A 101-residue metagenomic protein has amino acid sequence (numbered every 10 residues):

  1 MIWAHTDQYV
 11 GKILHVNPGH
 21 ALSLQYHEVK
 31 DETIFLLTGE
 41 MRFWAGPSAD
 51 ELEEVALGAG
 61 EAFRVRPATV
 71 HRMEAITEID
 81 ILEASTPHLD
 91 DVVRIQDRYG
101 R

Functional and structural regions predicted by a protein language model:
M1-K30: A short glycine-rich, His/Asp/Glu-containing loop-to-beta-strand
E28-P47: Glycine- and acidic-residue-biased ligand/ion/polar-headgroup-sensing regions
P47-A68: Short acidic-glycine-tyrosine-enriched beta hairpin
E74-R101: Double-stranded beta-helix
